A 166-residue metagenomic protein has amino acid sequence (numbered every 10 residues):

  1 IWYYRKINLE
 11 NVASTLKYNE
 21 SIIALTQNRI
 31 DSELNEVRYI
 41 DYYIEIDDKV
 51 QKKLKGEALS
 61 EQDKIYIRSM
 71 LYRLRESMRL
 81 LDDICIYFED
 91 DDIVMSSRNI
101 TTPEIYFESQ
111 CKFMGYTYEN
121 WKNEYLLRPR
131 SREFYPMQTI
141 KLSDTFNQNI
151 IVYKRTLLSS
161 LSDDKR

Functional and structural regions predicted by a protein language model:
I1-I22: N-terminal membrane-insertion alpha helix
K17-A24, R29-S131: Extracytoplasmic/periplasmic sensory segments of membrane signal-transduction proteins
A58, D92, K141, L158-L161: Residues that cap or initiate secondary-structure elements
E76-S77, Y125-L126, L142-D144, S159-S162: A general structural signal for short secondary-structure junctions and capping/turn motifs
L126-L142: PAS and PAS-like sensory modules
D144-R166: Conserved beta-strands of PAS-like sensory domains
